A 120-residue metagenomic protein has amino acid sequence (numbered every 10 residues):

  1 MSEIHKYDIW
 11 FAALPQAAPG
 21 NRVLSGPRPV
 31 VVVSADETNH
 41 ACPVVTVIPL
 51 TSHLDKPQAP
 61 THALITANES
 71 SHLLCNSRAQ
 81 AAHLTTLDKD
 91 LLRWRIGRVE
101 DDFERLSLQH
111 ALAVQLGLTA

Functional and structural regions predicted by a protein language model:
M1-E3, N21: Short, surface-exposed secondary-structure edge patches
S2, N68-A120: C-terminal terminal-subdomain/extension
P15-P19: Short, charged beta-turn/beta-strand-edge "cap" motif at the junction between a beta-strand and an adjacent loop
G20-P27, V32-N68: Compact nucleic-acid interaction/catalytic patches
